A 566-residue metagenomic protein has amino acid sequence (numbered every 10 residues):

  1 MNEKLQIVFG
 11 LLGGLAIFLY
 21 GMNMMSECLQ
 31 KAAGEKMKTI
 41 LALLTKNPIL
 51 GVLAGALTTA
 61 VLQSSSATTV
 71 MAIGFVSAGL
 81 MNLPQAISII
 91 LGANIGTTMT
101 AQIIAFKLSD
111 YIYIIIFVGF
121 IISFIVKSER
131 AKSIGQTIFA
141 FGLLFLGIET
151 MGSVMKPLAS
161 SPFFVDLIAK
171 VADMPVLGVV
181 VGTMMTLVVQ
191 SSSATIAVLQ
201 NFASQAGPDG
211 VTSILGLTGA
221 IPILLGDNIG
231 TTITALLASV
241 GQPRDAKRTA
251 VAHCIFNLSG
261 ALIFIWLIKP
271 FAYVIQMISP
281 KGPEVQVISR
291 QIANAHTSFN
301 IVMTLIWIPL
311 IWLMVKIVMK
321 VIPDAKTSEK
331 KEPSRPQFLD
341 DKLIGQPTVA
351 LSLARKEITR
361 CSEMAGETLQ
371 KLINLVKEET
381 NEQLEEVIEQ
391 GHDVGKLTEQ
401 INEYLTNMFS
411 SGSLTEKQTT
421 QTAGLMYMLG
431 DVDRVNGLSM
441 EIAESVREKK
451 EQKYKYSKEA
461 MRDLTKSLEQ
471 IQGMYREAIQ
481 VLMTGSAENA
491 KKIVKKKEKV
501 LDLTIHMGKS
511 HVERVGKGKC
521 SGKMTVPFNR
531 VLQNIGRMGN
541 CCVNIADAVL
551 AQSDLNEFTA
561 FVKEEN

Functional and structural regions predicted by a protein language model:
N2-P48, I138-M184, F202-S204, V211-S213: Helix-loop-helix hairpins and the membrane-proximal interhelical loops of multi-pass alpha-helical transport proteins
Y20, M24-A32, K36, I40 (+12 more regions): Membrane-spanning helices that line or support transport/gating and their immediate boundary helices in channels
M22-K31, A72-S77, V118-K132, A235-G241: C-terminal ends of transmembrane helices
E35, T39, L43, N47 (+14 more regions): Alpha-helical transmembrane segments of multi-pass membrane proteins, especially transporters and channels
T59-L62, V70-G96, Q102-Y111, I122-S123 (+5 more regions): Membrane-interfacial helix-loop connectors
M81, F106-L108, L215, G241-D245 (+2 more regions): Cytosolic, long alpha-helical scaffolding segments
M99, V154-K170, Y273-V285: Membrane-interface helix termini and inter-helical loops of multi-pass transporters
F120-G182, I255-A261, R290-I311: Core mid-bundle transmembrane helix pairs that form the ion/substrate translocation pathway in diverse multi-pass
